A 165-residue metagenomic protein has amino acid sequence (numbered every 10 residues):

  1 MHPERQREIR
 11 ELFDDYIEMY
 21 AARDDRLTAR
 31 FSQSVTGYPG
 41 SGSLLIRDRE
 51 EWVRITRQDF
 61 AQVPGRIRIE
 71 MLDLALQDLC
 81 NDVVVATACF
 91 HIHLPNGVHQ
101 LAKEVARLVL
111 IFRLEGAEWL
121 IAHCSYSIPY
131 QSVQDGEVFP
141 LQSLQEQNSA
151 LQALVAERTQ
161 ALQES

Functional and structural regions predicted by a protein language model:
M1-R30: Short, low-complexity N-terminal intrinsically disordered segments enriched in polar/charged residues
F13-Y16, Y20, F31-S32, W52 (+2 more regions): Hydrophobic alpha-helical core bundles mediating ligand binding, dimerization, or RNAP-core interactions
D24-D82: A solvent-exposed, acidic/Ser-Thr-rich amphipathic alpha-helical stretch
R54, H93-N96, P129-V133: A short local loop/turn or secondary-structure capping micro-motif enriched for an aromatic residue
N81-G116: Exposed beta-sheet edge and beta->alpha loop/turn motif
V105-G136: Short beta-strand edge/turn micro-motifs at domain boundaries
S132-S165: Amphipathic alpha-helical coiled-coil "transmission" helices that mediate dimerization and conformational coupling
